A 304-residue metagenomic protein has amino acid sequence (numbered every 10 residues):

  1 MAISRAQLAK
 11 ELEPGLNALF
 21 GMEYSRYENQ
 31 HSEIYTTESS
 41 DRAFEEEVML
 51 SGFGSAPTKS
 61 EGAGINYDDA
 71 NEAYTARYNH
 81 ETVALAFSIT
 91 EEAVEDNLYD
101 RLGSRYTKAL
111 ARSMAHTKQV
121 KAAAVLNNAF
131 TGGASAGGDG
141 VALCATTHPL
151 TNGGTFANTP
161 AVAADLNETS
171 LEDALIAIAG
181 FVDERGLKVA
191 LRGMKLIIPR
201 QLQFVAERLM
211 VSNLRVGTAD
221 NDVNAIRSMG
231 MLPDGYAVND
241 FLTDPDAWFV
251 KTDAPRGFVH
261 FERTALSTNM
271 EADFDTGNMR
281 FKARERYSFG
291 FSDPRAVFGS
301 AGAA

Functional and structural regions predicted by a protein language model:
M1-Y27: N-terminal alpha-helical "arm" segments
A2-K10, A142-E184, A190-K195, Q201-A304: Sequence/fold signature of self-assembling virion shell proteins
F20, Y24-E28, S32-Y35, S39 (+8 more regions): Residue-level signal for secondary-structure boundary elements
S25-V83: Assembly/oligomerization interface modules of large self-assembling protein complexes
A43, R77-N79, E92-A93, R101 (+4 more regions): Residue-level preference for alpha-helix termini and adjacent loops
A73, I89, N269: Residue-level signal for pocket-adjacent positions within structured domains
A76-G133, L196, F281-A283: Long, contiguous amphipathic alpha-helices that act as assembly "spine/axial" helices in icosahedral shell and virion
K118-T155: Glycine-rich, mobile lid/loop segments that gate access to catalytic sites or pores
